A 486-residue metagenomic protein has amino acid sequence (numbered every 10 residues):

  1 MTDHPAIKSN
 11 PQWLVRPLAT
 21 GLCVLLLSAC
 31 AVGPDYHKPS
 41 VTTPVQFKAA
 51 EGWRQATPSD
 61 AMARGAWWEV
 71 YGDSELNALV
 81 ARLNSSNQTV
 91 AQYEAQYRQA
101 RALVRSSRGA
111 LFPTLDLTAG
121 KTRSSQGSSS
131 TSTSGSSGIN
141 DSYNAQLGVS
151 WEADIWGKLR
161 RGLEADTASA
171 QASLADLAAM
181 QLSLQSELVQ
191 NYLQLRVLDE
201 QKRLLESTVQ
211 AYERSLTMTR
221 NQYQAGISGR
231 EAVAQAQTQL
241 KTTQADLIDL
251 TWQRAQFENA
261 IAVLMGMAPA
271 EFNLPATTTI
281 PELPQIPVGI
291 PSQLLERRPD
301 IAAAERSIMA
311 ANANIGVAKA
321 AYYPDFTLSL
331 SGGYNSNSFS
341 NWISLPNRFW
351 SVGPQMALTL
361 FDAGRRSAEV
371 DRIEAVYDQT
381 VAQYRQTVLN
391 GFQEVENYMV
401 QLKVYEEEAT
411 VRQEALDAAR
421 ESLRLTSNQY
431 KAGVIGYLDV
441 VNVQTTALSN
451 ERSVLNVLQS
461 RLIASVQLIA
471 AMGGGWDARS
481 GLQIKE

Functional and structural regions predicted by a protein language model:
T2-I7, L14-T20, L26-S85, Y143 (+4 more regions): Terminal intrinsically disordered/low-complexity segments used for targeting and assembly
A31, L76-A78, S142-N144, Q190 (+3 more regions): Transmembrane beta-barrel architecture of outer-membrane proteins
Q55-Y71, G120-G148, E271-P287, G316 (+2 more regions): Small/polar, glycine/serine/threonine/aspartate-rich low-complexity segments that form flexible
V80, N144-G148, Y192, Q237 (+3 more regions): Membrane-embedded beta-strand positions in outer-membrane beta-barrel channels/transporters
A91-Q92, R108-G109, A153-Q181, E231 (+6 more regions): Sec/SRP-type N-terminal targeting helices
L159, A175-I290, Q401, Y405 (+4 more regions): Periplasmic alpha-helical coiled-coil/stalk elements that build and connect Gram-negative outer-membrane
Y223-I227, Y430-V434, A471-G475: A short glycine-centered flexible hinge/capping loop motif at secondary-structure junctions
